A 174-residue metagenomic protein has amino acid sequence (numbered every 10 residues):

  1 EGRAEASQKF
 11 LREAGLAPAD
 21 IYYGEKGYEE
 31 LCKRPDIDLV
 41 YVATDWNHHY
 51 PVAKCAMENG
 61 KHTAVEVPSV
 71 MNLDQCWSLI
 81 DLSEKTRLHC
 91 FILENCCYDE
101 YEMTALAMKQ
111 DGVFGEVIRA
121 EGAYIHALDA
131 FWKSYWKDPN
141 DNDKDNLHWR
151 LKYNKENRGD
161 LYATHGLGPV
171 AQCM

Functional and structural regions predicted by a protein language model:
E1-L16: N-terminal Rossmann-like dinucleotide-binding module
Q8-L11, E29-C32, A53-M57, I80 (+2 more regions): Non-transmembrane alpha-helical segments in soluble domains of secreted/periplasmic/extracellular proteins
R12-I21, K85-H89: A short helix-to-beta-strand connector/capping loop
E13, R34-P35, D99, D111: Acidic-histidine catalytic/liganding microenvironments
A19-I37: A structured beta-alpha segment of the ubiquitous adenosine-cofactor-binding alpha/beta core
L31, V40, A120: Receiver (REC) domain switch-region micro-motif
L39, D45-W46, Y50-Y98, G112: Beta-strand-loop-alpha-helix segment that lines the small-molecule cofactor/substrate pocket of alpha/beta enzymes
H89, C96-M174: Predominantly a Rossmann-like dinucleotide-binding segment in NAD(P)-dependent oxidoreductases
